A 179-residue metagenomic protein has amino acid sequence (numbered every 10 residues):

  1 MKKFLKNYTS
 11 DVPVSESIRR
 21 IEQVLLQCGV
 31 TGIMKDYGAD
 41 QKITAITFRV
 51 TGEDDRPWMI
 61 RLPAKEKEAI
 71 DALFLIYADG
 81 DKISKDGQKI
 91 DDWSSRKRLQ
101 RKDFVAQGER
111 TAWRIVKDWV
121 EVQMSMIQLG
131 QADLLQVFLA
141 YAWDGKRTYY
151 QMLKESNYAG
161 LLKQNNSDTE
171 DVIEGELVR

Functional and structural regions predicted by a protein language model:
M1, L26, M34, M59 (+2 more regions): Detector for methionine-enriched segments
M1-T9: A short, surface-exposed helix-loop junction/capping segment
K3, S15-I18, T31-I33, R98 (+2 more regions): Sparse, context-dependent recognition of short Cys/His-centered cofactor- or disulfide-binding micro-motifs
T9, T31, T44-T47, T51 (+3 more regions): Residue-identity detector for threonine
P13-K67: Compact, well-ordered interaction domains used in eukaryotic information-processing assemblies
P63-R179: Intrinsically disordered, low-complexity regulatory regions enriched in serine/threonine/proline and acidic residues
